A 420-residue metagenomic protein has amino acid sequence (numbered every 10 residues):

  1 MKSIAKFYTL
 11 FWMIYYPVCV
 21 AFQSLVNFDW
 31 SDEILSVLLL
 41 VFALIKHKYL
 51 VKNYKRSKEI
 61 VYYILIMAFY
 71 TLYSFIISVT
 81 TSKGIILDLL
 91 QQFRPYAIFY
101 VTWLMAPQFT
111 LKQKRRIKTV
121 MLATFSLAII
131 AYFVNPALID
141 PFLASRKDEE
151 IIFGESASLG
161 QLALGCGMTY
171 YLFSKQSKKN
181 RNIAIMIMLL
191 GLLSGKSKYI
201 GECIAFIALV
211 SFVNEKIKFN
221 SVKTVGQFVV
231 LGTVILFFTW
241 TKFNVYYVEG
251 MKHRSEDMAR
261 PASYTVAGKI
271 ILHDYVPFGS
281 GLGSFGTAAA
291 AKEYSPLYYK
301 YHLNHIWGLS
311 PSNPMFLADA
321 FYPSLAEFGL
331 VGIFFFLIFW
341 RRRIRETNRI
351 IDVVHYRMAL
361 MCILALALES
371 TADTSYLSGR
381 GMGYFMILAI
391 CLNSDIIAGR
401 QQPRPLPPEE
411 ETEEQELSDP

Functional and structural regions predicted by a protein language model:
M1-L72, S394-P420: Transmembrane signal-anchor hairpin modules in multi-pass inner-membrane enzymes, especially those that act on
S3, S324-A367, R400, R404: Hydrophobic transmembrane alpha-helices and their immediate junctions
D29, F228, L236-Y275, S280-E293: Flexible juxtamembrane loops connecting transmembrane helices in multi-pass membrane enzymes that build or modify
I34-L39, K58-L72, T81-M105, T119-V120 (+1 more regions): Aromatic-anchored transmembrane helix interface
K112-D140, F153-V213: Alpha-helical transmembrane segments of multi-pass inner-membrane proteins
F133-N135, L189-S194, S211-H253, K269: A membrane-periplasm/extracellular boundary helix in multi-pass inner-membrane enzymes that assemble envelope glycans
R254-M258, A262, S280-F328: Long extracytoplasmic/lumenal interhelical loops at the membrane interface of multi-pass membrane proteins
M358-E413, P420: Transmembrane alpha-helices of multi-pass inner-membrane enzymes
